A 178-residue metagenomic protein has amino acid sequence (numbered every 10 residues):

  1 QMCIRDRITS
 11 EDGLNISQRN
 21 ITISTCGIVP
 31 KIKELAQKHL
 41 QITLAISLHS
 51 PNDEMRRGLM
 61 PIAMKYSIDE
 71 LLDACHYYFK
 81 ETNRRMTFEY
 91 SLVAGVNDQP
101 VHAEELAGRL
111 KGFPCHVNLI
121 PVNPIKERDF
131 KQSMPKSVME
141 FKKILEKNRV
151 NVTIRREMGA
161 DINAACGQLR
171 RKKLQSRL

Functional and structural regions predicted by a protein language model:
Q1, R5-N148: Conserved AdoMet/S-adenosylmethionine-binding subsite of the radical SAM
L119, I154-R156: A structural preference for short, hydrophobic beta-strand core positions in alpha/beta folds
K147, E157-L178: Radical SAM enzyme core and accessory elements
N151: C-terminal interaction modules of eukaryotic adaptor/scaffold proteins
